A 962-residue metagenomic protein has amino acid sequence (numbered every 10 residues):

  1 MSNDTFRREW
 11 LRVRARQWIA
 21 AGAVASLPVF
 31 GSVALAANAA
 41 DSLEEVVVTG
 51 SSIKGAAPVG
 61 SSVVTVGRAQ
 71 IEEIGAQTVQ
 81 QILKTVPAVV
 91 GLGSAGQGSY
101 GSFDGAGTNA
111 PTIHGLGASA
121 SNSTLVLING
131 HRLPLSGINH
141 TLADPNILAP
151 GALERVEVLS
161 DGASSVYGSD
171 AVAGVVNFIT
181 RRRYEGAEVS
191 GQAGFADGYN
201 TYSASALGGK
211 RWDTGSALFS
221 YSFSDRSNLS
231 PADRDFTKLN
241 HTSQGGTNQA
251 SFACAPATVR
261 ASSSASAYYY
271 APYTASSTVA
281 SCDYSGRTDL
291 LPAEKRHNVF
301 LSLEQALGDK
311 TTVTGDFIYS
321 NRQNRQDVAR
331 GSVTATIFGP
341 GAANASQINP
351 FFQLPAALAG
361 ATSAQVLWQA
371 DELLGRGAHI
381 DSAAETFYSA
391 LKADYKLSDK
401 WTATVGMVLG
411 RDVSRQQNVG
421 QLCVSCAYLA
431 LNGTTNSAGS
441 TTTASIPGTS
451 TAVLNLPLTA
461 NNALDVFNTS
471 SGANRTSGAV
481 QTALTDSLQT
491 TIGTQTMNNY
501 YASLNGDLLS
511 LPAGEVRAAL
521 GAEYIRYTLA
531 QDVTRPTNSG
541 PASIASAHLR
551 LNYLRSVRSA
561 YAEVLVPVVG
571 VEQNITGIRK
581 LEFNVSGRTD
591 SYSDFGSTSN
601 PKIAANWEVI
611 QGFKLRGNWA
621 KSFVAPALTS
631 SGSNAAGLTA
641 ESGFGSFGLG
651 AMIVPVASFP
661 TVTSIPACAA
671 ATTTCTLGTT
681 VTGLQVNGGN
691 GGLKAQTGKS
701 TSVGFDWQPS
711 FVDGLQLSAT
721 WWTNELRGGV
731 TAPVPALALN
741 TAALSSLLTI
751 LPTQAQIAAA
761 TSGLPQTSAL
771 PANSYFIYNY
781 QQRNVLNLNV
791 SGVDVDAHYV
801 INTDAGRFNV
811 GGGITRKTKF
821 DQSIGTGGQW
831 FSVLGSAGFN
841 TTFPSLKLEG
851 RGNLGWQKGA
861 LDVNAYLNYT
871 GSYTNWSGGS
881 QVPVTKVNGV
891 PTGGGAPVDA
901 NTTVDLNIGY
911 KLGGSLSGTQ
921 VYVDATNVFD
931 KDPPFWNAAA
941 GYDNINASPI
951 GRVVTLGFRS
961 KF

Functional and structural regions predicted by a protein language model:
D41, R183-G186, D213-T214, G308-T311 (+12 more regions): Short loop/turn motifs that connect adjacent beta-strands in outer-membrane beta-barrel proteins
L43-Q77: N-terminal periplasmic "start-of-domain" segments of outer-membrane beta-barrel proteins
G55, K84-R132: Extracytoplasmic beta-strand/coil segments of soluble accessory domains associated with Gram-negative outer-membrane
V79-I82, N109-H114, N129, D144-N146 (+2 more regions): N-terminal periplasmic accessory domains that precede and gate Gram-negative outer-membrane beta-barrel machines
H131-S160: Short acidic/polar hinge/loop motifs at secondary-structure boundaries that mediate gating or recognition
L229, L239-T242, S263-E294, F300 (+7 more regions): Surface-exposed, low-complexity loop segments enriched in small/polar and acidic residues
V424, R727-G728, T818-D821, Y866-Q881 (+1 more regions): C-terminal beta-signal and adjacent terminal beta-strands/loops of Gram-negative outer-membrane beta-barrel proteins
L638, G806, V810-G913: C-terminal beta-barrel architecture of Gram-negative outer-membrane proteins
